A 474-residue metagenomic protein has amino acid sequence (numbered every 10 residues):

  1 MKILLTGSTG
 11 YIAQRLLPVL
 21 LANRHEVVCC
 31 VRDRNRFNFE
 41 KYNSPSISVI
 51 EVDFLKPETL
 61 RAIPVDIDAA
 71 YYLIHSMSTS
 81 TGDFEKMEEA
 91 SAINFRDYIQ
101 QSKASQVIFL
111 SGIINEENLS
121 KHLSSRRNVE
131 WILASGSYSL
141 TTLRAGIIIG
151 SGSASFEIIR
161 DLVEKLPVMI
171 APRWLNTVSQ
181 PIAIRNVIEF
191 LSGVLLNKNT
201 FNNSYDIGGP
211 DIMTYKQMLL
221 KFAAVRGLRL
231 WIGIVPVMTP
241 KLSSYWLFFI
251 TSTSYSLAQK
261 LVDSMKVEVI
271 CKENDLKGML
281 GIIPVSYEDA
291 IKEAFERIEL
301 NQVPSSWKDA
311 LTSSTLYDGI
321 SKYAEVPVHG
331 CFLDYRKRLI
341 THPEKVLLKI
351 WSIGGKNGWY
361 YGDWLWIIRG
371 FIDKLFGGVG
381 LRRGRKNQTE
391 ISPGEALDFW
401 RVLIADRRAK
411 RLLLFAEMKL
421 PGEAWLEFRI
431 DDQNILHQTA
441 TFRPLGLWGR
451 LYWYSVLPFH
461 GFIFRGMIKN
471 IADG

Functional and structural regions predicted by a protein language model:
K2, V194-L257, E268-D334: Mid/C-terminal beta-alpha module of Rossmann-like enzyme folds, strongest in SDR-family dehydrogenases/epimerases
I3-H25: N-terminal Rossmann NAD(P)H-binding glycine-rich loop of SDR-like oxidoreductase domains
N35, F39-S102, G112-N118: NAD(P)H-binding glycine-rich loop region in Rossmannoid oxidoreductase-like domains and their noncatalytic homologs
W131-G152, I158-D161, K165, I170: Conserved beta-loop-beta element that borders a ligand/cofactor-binding pocket
A154-S155, W174-L195, N203: Substrate-positioning beta->alpha
D289, F295-T341, K345, W364-F371 (+2 more regions): Terminal "cap-and-tail" regions of soluble proteins that handle hydrophobic small molecules
C331-F332, L339-E344, W351-K419: Glycine-rich portal/gate segments that line the openings of hydrophobic small-molecule binding cavities
F415-F459: Beta-strand/loop substructures that line and gate deep hydrophobic ligand-binding cavities in soluble
